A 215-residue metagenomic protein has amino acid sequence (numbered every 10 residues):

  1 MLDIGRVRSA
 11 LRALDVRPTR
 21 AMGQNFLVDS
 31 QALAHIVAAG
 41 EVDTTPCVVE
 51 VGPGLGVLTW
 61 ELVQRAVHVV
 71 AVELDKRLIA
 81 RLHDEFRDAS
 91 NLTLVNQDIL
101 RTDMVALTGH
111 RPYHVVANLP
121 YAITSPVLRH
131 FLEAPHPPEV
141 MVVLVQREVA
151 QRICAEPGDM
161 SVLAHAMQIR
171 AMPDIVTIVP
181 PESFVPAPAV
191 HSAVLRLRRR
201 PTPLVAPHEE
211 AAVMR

Functional and structural regions predicted by a protein language model:
M1-R215: Catalytic cores of RNA-modifying enzymes
